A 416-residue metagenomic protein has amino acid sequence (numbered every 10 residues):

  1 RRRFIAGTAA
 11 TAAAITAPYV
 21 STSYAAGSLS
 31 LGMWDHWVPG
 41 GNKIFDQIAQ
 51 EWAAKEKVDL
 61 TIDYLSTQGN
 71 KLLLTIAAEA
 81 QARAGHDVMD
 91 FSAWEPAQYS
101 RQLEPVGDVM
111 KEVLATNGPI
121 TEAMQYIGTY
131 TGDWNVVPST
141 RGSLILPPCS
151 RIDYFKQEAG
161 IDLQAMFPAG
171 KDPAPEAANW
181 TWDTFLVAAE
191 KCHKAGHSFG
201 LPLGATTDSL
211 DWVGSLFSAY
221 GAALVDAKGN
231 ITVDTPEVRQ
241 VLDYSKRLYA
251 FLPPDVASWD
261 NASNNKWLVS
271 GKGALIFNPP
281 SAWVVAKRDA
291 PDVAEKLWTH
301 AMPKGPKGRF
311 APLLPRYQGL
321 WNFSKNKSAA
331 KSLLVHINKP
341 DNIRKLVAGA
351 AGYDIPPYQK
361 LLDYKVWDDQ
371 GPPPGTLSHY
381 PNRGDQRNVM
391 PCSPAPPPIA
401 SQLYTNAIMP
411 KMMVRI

Functional and structural regions predicted by a protein language model:
R3-S100, K111-T121, S143-L144, K156-F167 (+6 more regions): Conserved N-terminal structural module of periplasmic/extracytoplasmic solute-binding proteins
A26-G27, Q50, A54-K55, G132 (+7 more regions): Extracytoplasmic/periplasmic substrate-recognition and gating elements
D87-D90, A274-N278: Paired acidic/hydrophobic, glycine-rich loop segments that form the ligand-binding mouth/hinge of periplasmic-binding
S92-P147, K156, D183, K296-P303 (+2 more regions): Hinge/lid segment of periplasmic solute-binding proteins
E95-Y99, P280-V293: A ligand-binding cleft/hinge motif common to bilobed small-molecule-binding domains
D108-E122, L163-A178, A222-V241, R288-D292 (+2 more regions): Short, solvent-exposed loop/beta-turn-alpha elements that line the ligand-binding surface or hinge of extracytoplasmic
T140, P374-I416: C-terminal capping/gating helix-and-loop segments adjacent to ligand/active sites or protein-protein/ligand interfaces
W182-C192, A227-S258, M302: Glycine-centered hinge/linker elements that transmit conformational signals in sensory and ligand-binding systems
